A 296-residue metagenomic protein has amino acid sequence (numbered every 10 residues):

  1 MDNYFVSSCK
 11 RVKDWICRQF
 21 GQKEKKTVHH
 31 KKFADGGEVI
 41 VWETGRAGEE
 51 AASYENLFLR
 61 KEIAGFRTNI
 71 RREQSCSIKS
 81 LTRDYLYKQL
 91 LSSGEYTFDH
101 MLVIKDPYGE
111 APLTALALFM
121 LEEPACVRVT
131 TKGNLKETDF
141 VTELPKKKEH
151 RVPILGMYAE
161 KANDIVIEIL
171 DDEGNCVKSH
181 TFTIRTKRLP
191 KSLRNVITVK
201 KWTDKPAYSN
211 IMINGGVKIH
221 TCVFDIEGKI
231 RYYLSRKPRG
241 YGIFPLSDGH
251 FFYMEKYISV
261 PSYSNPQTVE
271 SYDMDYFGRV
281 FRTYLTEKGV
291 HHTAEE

Functional and structural regions predicted by a protein language model:
D2-Y96: Intrinsically disordered, low-structural-confidence terminal and linker regions
R60-K61, F66-K79, R83, S92-V127 (+3 more regions): Histidine-/acidic-rich catalytic cores in large beta-rich domains
E137-P145: Solvent-exposed beta-strand/loop surfaces of large extracellular or lumenal domains
